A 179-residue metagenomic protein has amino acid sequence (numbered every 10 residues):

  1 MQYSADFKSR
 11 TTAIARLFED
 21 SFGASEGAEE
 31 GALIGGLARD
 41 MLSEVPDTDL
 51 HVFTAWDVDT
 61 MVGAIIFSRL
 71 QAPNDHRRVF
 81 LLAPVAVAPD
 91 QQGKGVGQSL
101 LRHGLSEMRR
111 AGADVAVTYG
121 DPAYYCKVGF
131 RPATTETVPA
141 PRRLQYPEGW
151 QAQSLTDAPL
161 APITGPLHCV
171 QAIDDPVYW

Functional and structural regions predicted by a protein language model:
M1-I14: A short beta-loop-alpha structural element at the N-terminal edge of CoA-dependent acyl/N-acetyltransferase catalytic
T11, F18-V58, V62-R69: Active-site rim helix/loop that mediates acceptor-substrate recognition in acyltransferases
S21, E107, Y124: Short alpha-helical functional segments enriched in proximate histidine and acidic residues
V58-D59, D90, S154-P159: Short loop segments at secondary-structure junctions
L70-L82, Q92: A conserved beta-turn-beta hairpin within the catalytic core of GNAT-like acetyltransferases that forms part
L82, V87, G93-S106, T118: Conserved acetyl-CoA-binding loop-helix of GNAT-fold acetyltransferases
R110-A113, Y119-Q145: Conserved active-site alpha-helix within GNAT-family acetyltransferase domains
A140-W179: C-terminal "cap" of GNAT-fold acetyltransferases
